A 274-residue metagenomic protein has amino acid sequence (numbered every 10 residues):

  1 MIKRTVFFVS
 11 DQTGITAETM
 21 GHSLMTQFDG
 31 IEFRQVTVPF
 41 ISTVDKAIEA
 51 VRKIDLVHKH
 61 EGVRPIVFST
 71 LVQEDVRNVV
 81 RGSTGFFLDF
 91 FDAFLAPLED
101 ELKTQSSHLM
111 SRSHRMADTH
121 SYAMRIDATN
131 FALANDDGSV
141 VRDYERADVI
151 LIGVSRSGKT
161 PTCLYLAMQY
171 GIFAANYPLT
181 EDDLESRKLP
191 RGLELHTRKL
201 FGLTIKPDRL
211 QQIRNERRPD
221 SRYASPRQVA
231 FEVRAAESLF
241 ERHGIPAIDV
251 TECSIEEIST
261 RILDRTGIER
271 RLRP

Functional and structural regions predicted by a protein language model:
M1-L24: N-terminal accessory targeting/assembly segments
S10-Q12, S69-Q73, E252: Structural motif
T37-V57, P65-T70: Metallocofactor- and cofactor-centric catalytic cores in central/energy metabolism, strongly enriched
F87-D137: Hydrophobic alpha-helical segments and helix pairs
M124-F173: Internal active-site segments that recognize and position negatively charged phosphoryl groups and nucleotide moieties
A132-S139, E216, Y223-I258: Small-molecule kinase domains that catalyze NTP-dependent phosphoryl transfer to phosphate-bearing small molecules
F173-E185: Short beta-strand-centered segment that lines the nucleotide-binding/catalytic pocket of NTP-utilizing
H196-F231: A glycine- and Lys/Arg-enriched "phosphate-lid" helix/loop adjacent to the NTP-binding pocket of small-molecule kinases
